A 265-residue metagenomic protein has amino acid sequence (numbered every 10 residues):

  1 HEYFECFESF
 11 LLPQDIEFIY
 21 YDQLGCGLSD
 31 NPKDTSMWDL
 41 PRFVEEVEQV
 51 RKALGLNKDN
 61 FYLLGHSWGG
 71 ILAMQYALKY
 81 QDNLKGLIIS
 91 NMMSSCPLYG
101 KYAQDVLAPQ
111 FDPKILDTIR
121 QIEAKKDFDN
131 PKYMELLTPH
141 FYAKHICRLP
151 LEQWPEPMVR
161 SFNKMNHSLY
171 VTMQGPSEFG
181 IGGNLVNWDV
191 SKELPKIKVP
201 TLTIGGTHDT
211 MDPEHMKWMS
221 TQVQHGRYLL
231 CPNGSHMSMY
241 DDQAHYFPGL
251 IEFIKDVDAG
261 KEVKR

Functional and structural regions predicted by a protein language model:
H1, Q23-G27, G69, S94 (+1 more regions): Alpha/beta-hydrolase active-site loop signature
H1-P32, S36: Conserved HGGG/HGGXW glycine-rich cap/lid loop of the alpha/beta-hydrolase fold
R42-N60: Conserved acidic catalytic loop of the alpha/beta-hydrolase fold
D59-Y102: Conserved hydrolase catalytic core segment
G86-F128: A catalytic-pocket lid/entrance helix-loop region that shapes and gates access to the active site across common
Q110, K114-V199: Alpha/beta-hydrolase
S191-G234: Conserved loop-alpha-helix segment in the C-terminal half of the alpha/beta-hydrolase fold that carries the catalytic
H225-R265: Catalytic active-site module of serine/aspartate enzymes centered on a nucleophile-bearing elbow/loop
